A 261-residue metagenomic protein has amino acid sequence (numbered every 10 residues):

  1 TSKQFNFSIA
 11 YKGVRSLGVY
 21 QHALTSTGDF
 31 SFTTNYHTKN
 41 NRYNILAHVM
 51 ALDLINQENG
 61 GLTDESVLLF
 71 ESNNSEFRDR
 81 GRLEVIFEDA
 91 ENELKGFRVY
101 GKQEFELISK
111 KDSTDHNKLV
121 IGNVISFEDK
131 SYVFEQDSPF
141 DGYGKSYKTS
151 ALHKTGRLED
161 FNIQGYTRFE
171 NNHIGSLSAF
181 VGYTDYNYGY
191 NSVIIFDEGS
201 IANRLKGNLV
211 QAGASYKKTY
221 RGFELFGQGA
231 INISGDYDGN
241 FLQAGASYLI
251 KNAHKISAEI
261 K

Functional and structural regions predicted by a protein language model:
T1, F7-V19, Y220-G235: Transmembrane beta-strand segments that form the barrel wall of outer-membrane beta-barrel proteins
N6, G18-Q21, R42-Y43, E135 (+1 more regions): Short, solvent-exposed secondary-structure capping/transition elements
S8, N44-H48, V120-V124: A structural signal for short, well-ordered beta-strand segments and their strand-loop junctions that often border
K12, M50, S126: Short loop/turn motifs enriched for small/polar and acidic residues
R15, H22-F30, E159, N208 (+1 more regions): Short, glycine/acidic-rich beta->alpha junctions
L17-T27, T33-K95, A253-K261: Outer-membrane beta-barrel translocator/channel fold
D64-R80, E135-A151, S200: Surface-exposed loop/turn segments flanking beta-strands in extracellular/periplasmic regions
E93-S138, T149-K261: Exposed, low-structure sequence patches enriched in small/polar residues
